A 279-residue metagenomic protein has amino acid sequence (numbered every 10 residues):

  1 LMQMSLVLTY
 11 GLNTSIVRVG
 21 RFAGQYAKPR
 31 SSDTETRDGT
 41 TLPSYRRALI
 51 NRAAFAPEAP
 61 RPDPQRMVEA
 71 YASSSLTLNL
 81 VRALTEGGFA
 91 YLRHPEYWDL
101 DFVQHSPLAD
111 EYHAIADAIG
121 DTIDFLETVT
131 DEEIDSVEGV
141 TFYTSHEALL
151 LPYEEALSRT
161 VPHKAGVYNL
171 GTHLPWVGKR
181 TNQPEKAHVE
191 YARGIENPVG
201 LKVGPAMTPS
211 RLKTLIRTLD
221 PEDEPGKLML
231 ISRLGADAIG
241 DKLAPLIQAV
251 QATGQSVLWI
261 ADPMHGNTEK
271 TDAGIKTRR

Functional and structural regions predicted by a protein language model:
M2-G235, T277-R278: Active-site-facing alpha/beta catalytic cores
I16-V19, W259-P263: Short beta-strand segments at enzyme active-site cores
K227-W259, H265-R279: Non-transmembrane, aqueous-exposed alpha-helical and coiled segments at domain scale
